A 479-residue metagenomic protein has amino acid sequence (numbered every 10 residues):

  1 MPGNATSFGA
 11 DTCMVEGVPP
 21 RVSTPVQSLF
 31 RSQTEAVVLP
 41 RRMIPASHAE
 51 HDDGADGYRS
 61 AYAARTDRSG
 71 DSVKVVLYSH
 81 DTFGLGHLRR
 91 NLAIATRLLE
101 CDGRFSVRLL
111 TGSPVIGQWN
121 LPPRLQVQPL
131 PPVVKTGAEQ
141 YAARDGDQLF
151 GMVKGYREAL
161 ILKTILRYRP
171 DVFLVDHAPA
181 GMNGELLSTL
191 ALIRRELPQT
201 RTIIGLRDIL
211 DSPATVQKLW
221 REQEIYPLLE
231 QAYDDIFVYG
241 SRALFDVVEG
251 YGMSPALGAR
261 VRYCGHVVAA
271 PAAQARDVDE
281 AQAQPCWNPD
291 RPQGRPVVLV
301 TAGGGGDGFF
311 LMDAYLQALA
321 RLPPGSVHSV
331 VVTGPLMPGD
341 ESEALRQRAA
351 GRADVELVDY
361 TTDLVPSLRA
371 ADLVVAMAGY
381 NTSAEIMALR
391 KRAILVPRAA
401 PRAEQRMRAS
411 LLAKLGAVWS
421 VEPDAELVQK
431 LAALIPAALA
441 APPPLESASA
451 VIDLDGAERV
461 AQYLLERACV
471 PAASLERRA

Functional and structural regions predicted by a protein language model:
P19, R59, A433, A438-A479: C-terminal amphipathic helix plus adjacent low-complexity, charged tail appended to glycosyltransferase catalytic
F30, V38, Y58, Y62-P114: N-terminal subdomain of nucleotide-sugar transferases
S69, A269-L373, D424-A425: Donor-nucleotide binding loops and adjacent catalytic segments primarily of GT-B fold Leloir glycosyltransferases
S79, R97, C101-M152, Y156-L160: Conserved nucleotide-sugar phosphate-binding/catalytic loop shared by glycosyltransferases and other
L162-E230: Conserved nucleotide-sugar donor-interacting segment of glycosyltransferase catalytic cores, predominantly GT-B
L206-F309, L336-G339: A nucleotide-sugar donor-handling region in carbohydrate enzymes
D363-M407: A donor-sugar binding/catalytic signature common to diverse glycosyltransferases and related nucleotide-sugar
A400-L434: Change "using UDP/GDP/dTDP sugars" to "using nucleotide sugars
